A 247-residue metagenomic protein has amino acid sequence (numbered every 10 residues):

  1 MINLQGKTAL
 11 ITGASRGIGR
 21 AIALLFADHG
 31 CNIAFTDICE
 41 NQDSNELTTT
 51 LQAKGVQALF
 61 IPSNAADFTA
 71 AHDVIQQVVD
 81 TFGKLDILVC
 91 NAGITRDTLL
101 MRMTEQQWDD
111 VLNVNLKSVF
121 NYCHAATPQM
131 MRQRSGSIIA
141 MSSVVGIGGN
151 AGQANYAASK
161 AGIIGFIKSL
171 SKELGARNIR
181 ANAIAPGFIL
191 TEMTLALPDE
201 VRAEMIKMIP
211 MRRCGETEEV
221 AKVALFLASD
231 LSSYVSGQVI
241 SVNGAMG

Functional and structural regions predicted by a protein language model:
T8, S15-G17: Conserved glycine-rich cofactor-binding loop
H29-E46: Conserved glycine-rich Rossmann-like NAD(P)H-binding loop of the short-chain dehydrogenase/reductase
L99-L100, Q107-L112, T194, M205: Substrate-binding pocket helix/loop in short-chain dehydrogenase/reductase
C123, S159, I167: Active-site helix of classical SDR
P128, K172-A176, S233: Alpha-helical segment proximal to the catalytic Tyr-Lys
S143: Residue(s) in the substrate-gating loop at a strand-loop-helix junction that position the organic substrate next
I179, R213-V242: C-terminal substrate-recognition "lid" of short-chain dehydrogenase/reductases
